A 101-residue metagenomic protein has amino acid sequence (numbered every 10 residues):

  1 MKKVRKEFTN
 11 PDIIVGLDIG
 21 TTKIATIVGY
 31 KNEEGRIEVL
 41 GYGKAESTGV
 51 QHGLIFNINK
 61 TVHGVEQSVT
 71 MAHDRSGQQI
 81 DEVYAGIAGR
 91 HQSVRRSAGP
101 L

Functional and structural regions predicted by a protein language model:
M1-K6, I14, L40, S47-T48 (+1 more regions): Helical "lid/coupling" subdomains associated with nucleotide-phosphate turnover
K2, V69-D81: Phosphate/pyrophosphate-binding loops at sites that engage ATP/ADP/AMP, CoA/4′-phosphopantetheine, polyphosphate
K2-I37, V83-G86, R95: Gly/Thr-rich phosphate-binding beta-strand-loop-beta motif of the actin/hexokinase/Hsp70
T22, V62-E66, G77: Amphipathic alpha-helical transducer elements in NTP-driven molecular machines
T22-F56, P100-L101: Short glycine-rich, Thr/Ser-proximal phosphate-binding strand/loop in the N-terminal lobe of ATP-dependent enzymes
T26-G29, E66-T70: Short, well-ordered amphipathic alpha-helices
V50, G77-L101: Short beta-strand-loop/turn "lid" adjacent to the catalytic site in phosphate-handling enzymes
